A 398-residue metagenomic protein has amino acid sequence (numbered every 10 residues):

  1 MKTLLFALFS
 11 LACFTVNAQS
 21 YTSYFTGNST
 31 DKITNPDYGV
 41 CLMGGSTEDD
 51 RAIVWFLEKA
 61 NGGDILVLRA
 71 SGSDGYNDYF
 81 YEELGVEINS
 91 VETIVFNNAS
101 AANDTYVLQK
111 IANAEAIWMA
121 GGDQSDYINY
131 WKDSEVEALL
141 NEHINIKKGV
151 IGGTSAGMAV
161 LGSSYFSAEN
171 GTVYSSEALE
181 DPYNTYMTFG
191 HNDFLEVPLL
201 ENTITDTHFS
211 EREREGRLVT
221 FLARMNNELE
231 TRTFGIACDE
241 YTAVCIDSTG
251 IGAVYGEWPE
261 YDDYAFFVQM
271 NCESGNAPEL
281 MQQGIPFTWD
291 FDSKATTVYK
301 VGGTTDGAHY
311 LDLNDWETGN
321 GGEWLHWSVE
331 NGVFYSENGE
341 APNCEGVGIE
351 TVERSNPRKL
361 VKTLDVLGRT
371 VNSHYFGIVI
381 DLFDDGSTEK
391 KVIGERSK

Functional and structural regions predicted by a protein language model:
M1-S20, I349: Bacterial Sec-dependent N-terminal signal peptides
Q19-G62, T172-E345: C-terminal and late-domain segments of enzyme folds
Y21-A120: N-terminal beta1-alpha1 cap of cysteine-dependent amidohydrolase-like domains
K110-N113, D133-K148: Catalytic-core regions built around general acid/base machinery
A120-G121, I144-Y165: Catalytic nucleophile loop
Q124-S134: Glycine/threonine-rich flexible loop motifs
C344-T370, R396: Residue-level detector of functionally pivotal "anchor" positions at catalytic/ligand-binding pockets or at interdomain
I378-K398: C-terminal tail/sorting-segment detector
